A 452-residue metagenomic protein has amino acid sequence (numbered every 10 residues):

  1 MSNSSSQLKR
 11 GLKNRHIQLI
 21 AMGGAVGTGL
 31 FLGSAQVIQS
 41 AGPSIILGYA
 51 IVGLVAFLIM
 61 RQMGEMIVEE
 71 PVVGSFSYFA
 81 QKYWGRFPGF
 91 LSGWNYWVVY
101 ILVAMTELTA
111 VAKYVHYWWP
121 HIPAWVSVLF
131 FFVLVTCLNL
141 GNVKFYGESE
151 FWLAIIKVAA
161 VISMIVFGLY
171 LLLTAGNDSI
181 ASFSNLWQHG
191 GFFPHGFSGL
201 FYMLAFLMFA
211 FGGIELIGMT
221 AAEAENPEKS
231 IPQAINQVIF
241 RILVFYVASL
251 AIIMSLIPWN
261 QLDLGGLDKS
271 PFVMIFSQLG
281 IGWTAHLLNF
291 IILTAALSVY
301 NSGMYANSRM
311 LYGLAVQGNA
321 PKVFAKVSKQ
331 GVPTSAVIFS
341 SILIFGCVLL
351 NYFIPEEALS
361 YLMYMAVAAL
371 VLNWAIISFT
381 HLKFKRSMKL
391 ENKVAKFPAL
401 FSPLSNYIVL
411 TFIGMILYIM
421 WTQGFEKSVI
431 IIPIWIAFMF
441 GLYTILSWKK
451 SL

Functional and structural regions predicted by a protein language model:
M1-A35, Q39-S44, A56-R61, E70-V73 (+3 more regions): Membrane-interface "cap" regions at the ends of multi-pass membrane proteins
M1-S5, Y78-Q81, E107-V128, A160-S163 (+4 more regions): Helix-loop-helix connectors at the membrane interface of multi-pass transporters/channels
N3-L8, I46, P120-P123, I155-H286 (+2 more regions): Helix-loop-helix junctions that connect adjacent transmembrane segments in multi-pass membrane transporters
L8-K9, L32-S127, F131, F240-R241 (+2 more regions): Extracellular loop-to-transmembrane helix junctions
V72, N95-A110, F211-A224, G282-K322 (+2 more regions): Membrane-helix boundary/coupling elements in multi-pass transport proteins
Y78-A80, G85, Y117, A234-N301 (+1 more regions): TM-loop-TM module centered on a large, flexible mid-protein loop between adjacent transmembrane helices in multi-pass
A112, V126-A181, G212, I235-I239 (+4 more regions): Membrane-interface loop-to-helix entry segments
W152, V323-T334, V371-F425: C-terminal membrane-solvent junction of multi-pass transporters and transport-like membrane proteins
